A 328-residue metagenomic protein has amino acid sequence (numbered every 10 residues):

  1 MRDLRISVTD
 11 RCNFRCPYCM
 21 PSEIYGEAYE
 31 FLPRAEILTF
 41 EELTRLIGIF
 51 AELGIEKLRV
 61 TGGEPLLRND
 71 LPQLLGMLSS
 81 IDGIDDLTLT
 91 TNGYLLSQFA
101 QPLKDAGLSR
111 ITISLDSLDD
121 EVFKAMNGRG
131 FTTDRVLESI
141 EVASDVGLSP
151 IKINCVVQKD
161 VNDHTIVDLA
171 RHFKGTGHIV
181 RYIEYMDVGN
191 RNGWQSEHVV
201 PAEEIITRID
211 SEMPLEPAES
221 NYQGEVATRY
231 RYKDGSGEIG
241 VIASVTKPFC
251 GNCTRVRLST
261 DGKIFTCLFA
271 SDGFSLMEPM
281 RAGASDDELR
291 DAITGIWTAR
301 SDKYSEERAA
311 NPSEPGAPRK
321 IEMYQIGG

Functional and structural regions predicted by a protein language model:
M1-L38: Canonical Radical SAM [4Fe-4S] cluster-binding loop centered on the CxxxCxxC motif and its immediate flanking residues
M1-L4, R171-G175, Y185-G328: Auxiliary Fe-S-binding modules of radical SAM enzymes
D10-C12, M20-E23, L115-S117, E184 (+1 more regions): Short, small-residue-rich loop/turn micro-motifs
F14, D120-E121, P248, F274: Glycine-centered loop/turn positions within well-structured domains that cap or flank conserved ligand/cofactor-binding
R15, C19, E121, M126 (+2 more regions): Residues that scaffold the ATP/ADP-binding catalytic core of kinase and kinase-like folds
E23, D82, G177, R300-S301: A general structural signal marking secondary-structure boundaries and capping sites
G26-E30, D119-N127, G189-G193, S275-L276: A short acidic, helix-capping loop that chelates divalent metal ions and anchors anionic groups
F40-V60, L67-I183: Radical SAM/AdoMet-radical enzyme domain recognition
